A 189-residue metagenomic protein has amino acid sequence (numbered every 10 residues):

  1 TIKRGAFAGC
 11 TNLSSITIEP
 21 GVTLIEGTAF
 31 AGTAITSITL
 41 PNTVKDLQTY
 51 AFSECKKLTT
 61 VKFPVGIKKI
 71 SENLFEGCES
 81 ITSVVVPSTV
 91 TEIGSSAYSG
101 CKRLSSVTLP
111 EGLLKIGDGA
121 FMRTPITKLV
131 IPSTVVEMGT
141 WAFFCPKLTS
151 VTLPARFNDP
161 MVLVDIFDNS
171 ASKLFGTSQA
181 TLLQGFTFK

Functional and structural regions predicted by a protein language model:
T1, T11-L24, T33-D46, K56-K69 (+5 more regions): Structural signature of tandem-repeat unit edges
K3-A8, E26-A29, Q48-A51, S71-L74 (+4 more regions): Consensus positions within tandem repeat domains that build extended binding/scaffold surfaces
